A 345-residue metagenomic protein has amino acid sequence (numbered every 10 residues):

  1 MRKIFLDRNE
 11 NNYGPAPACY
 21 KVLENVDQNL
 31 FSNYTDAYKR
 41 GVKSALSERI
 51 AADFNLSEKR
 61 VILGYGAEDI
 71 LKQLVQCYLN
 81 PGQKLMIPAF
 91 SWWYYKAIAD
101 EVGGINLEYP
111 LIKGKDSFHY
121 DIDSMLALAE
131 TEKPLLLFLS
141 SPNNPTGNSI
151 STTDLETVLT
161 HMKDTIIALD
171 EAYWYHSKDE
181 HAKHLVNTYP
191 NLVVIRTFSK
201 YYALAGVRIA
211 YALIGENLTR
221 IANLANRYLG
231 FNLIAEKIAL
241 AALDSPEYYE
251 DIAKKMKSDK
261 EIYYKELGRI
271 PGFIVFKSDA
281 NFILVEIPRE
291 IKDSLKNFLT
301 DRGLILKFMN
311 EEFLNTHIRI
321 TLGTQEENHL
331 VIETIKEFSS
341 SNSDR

Functional and structural regions predicted by a protein language model:
M1-E68, Q73: N-terminal small-domain helix-loop-helix segment of the aminotransferase-like
G14-A16, V102, N191-R269, I274-F276: PLP-dependent aminotransferase class I/II
S57-V61, G82-K84, E171, P190-N191 (+1 more regions): Short acidic capping loops at alpha-helix termini that bridge into adjacent secondary structure
C77-L135, L139: PLP-dependent aminotransferase-like
G114-Y173: Active-site phosphate-binding strand-loop segment of PLP-dependent enzymes
T153, N297, D301-R302, L306-K307 (+1 more regions): PLP-dependent enzyme catalytic core of the Aspartate aminotransferase-like
K257, L267-R302, I318, L322: Conserved PLP-binding catalytic core of the aspartate aminotransferase-like
